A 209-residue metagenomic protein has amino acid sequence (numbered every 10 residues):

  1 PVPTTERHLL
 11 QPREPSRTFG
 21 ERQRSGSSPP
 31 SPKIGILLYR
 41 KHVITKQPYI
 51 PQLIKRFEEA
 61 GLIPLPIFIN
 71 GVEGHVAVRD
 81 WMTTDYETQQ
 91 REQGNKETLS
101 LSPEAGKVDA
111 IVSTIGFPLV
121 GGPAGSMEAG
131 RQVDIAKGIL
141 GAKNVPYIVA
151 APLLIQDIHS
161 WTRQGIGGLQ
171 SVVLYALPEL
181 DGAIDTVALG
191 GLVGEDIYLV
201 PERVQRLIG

Functional and structural regions predicted by a protein language model:
P1-G209: An N-terminal assembly and electron-transfer interface module characteristic of large anaerobic redox and radical
